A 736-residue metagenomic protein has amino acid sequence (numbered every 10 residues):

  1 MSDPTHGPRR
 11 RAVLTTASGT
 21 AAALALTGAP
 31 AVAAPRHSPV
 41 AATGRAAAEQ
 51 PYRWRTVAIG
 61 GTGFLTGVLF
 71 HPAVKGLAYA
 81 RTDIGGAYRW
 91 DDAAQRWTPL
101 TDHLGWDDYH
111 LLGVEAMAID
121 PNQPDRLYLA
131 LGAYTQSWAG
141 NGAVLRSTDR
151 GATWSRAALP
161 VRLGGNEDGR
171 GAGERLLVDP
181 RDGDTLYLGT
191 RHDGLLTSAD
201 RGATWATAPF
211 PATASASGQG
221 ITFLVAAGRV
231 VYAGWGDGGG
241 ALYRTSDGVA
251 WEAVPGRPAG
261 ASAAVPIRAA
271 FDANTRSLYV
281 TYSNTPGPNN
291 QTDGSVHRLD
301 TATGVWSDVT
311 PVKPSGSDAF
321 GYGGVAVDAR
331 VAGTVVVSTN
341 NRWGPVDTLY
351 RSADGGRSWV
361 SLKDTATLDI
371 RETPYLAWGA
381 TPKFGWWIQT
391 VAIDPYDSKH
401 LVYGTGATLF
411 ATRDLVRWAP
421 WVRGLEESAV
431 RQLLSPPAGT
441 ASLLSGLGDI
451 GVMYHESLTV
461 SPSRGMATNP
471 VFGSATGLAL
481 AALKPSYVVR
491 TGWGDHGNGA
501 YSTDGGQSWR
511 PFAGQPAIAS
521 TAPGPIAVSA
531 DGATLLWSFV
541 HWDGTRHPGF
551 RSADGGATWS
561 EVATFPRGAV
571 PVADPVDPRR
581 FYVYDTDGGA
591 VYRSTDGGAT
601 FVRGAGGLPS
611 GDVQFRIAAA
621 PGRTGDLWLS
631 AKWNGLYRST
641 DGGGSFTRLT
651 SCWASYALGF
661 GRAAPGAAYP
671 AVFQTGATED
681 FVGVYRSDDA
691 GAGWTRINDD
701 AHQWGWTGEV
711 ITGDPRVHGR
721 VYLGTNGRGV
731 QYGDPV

Functional and structural regions predicted by a protein language model:
M1-P8, T16-G28, V32-R36: N-terminal secretory signal peptides
A48-A58, L77, I84-D107, Y134 (+15 more regions): Asp-box/BNR beta-propeller loop motif
G60-H71, G105-A116, L163-D179, A212-V225 (+10 more regions): Short coil-to-beta transitions that initiate beta-strands within beta-rich domains
P72-V74, P121-Q123, P180-D182, A226-G228 (+11 more regions): Residue-level detector of Asp-centered blade-edge/turn motifs that repeat once per structural unit in beta-propeller
W387-Y396, C652-D688: Loop/turn-rich, solvent-exposed surfaces of beta-rich toroidal or solenoidal domains
T707-V736: Blade-level signature of beta-propeller repeat domains, shared across WD40, Kelch, NHL, RCC1 and BNR/Asp-box propellers
